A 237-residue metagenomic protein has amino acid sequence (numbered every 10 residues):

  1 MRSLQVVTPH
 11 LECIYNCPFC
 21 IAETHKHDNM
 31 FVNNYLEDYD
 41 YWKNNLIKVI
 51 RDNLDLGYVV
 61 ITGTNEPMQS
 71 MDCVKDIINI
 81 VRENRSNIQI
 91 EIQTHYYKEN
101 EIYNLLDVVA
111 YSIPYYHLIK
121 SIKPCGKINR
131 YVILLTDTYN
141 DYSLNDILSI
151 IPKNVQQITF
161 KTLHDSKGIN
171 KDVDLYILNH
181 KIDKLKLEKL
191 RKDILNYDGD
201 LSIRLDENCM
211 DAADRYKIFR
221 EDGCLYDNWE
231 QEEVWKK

Functional and structural regions predicted by a protein language model:
M1-Y41: Canonical Radical SAM [4Fe-4S] cluster-binding loop centered on the CxxxCxxC motif and its immediate flanking residues
P9, G63-T64: A secondary-structure boundary/capping signal
N16, K26-N29, M68-S70, N100 (+2 more regions): Short catalytic/ligand-binding loop motif for oxyanion handling, primarily in non-cytosolic enzymes, centered on
T24, I90, A213-D214: Regulatory, intrinsically disordered low-complexity regions in eukaryotic nuclear proteins
N29-N33, S112-Y226, E230-K236: Radical SAM enzyme [4Fe-4S]-AdoMet core and its adjacent flexible, acidic and glycine-rich loops/tails across
N33-Y41, Q69, C73, V173-N179: Alpha-helix N-cap and loop-to-helix initiation/capping positions
K43-T62, S70-F160: Radical SAM/AdoMet-radical enzyme domain recognition
